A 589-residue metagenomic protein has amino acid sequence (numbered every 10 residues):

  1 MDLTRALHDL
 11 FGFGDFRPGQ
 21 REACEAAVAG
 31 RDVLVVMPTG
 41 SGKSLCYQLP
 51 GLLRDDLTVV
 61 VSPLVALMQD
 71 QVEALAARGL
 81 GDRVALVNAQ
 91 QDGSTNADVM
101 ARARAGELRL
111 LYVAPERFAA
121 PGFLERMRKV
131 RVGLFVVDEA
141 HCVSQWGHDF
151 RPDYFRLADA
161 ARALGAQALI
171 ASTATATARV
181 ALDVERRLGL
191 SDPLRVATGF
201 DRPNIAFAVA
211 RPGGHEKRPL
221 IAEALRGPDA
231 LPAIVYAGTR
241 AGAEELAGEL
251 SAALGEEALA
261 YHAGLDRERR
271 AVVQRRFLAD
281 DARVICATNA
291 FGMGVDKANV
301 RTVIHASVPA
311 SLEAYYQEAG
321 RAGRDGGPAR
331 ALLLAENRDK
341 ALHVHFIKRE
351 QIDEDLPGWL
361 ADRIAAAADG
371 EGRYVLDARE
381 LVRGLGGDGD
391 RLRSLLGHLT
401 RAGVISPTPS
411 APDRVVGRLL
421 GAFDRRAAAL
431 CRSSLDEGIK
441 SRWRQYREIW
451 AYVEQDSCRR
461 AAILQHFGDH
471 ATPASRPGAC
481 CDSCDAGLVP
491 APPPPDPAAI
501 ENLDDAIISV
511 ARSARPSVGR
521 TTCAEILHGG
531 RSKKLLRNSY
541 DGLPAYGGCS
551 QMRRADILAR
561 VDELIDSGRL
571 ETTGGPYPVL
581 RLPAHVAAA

Functional and structural regions predicted by a protein language model:
M1-L10, G14-P18, E22-S44, P50-R54 (+2 more regions): Helicase motor core with emphasis on the C-terminal RecA-like subdomain
M1-L3, D353-A451, D456-A589: Accessory DNA-binding and partner-docking regions appended to nucleic-acid-acting proteins, especially the terminal
